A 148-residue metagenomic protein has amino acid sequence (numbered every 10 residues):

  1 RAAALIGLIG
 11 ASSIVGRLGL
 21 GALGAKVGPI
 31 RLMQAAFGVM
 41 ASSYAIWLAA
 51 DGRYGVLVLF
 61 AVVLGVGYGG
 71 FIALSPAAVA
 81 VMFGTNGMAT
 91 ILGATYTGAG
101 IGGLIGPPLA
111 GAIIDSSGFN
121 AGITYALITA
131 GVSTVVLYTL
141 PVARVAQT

Functional and structural regions predicted by a protein language model:
R1, G7-S13, R17-L20, G24-V81 (+1 more regions): C-terminal transmembrane helical hairpin of 12-TM major facilitator-type secondary transporters
A2, L32, I91, I113 (+1 more regions): Alpha-helical transmembrane segments of multi-pass secondary-active solute transporters
R17, G103-G111: Glycine/proline-centered helix-kink
L23-G24, L109-G118: Interfacial helix-cap and linker-helix signal at transmembrane-aqueous boundaries of multi-pass secondary transporters
V79-A89: Paired intracellular helix-loop junctions of major facilitator superfamily
G93-G106: Glycine-rich segments within core transmembrane alpha-helices of 12-TM secondary carriers
G122-T139: Symmetry-related core transmembrane helices of the 12-TM Major Facilitator Superfamily/SLC fold
L140-T148: Intrinsic disorder in cytosolic terminal tails and internal cytosolic loops of multi-pass membrane transporters
